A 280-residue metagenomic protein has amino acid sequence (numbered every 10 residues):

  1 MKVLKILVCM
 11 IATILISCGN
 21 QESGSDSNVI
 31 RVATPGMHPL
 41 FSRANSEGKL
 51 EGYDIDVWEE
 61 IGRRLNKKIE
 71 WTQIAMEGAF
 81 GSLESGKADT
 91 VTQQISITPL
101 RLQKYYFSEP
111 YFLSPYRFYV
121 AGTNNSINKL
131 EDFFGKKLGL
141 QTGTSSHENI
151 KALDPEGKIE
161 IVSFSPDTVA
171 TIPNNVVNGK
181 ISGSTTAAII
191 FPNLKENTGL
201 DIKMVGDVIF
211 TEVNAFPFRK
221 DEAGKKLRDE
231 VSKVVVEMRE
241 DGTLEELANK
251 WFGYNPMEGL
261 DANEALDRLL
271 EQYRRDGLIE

Functional and structural regions predicted by a protein language model:
I14-S17: C-terminal motif of bacterial Sec signal peptides marking the signal peptidase cleavage site
G19-Q21: Bacterial signal peptide processing site
S23-I95, S165, M238: Extracytoplasmic small-molecule ligand-binding "clamshell" domains of the periplasmic binding protein/Venus flytrap
R31, G36-L40, L50-E60, S96 (+2 more regions): Bilobed "Venus flytrap"/periplasmic-binding protein-like clamshell domains and structurally analogous long
P35-G36, F112-V120, E196-V236, Y254-E280: Periplasmic-binding protein-like
I55-R64, N124, E131-K137, T142-S145 (+2 more regions): Extended ligand-binding regions for polar small-molecule ligands
R63-Q73, D154-P166, I181, D201-I202: A local structural motif
G78-G81, Q93-Q103, N149-D154, V177-N178 (+1 more regions): A ligand-binding cleft/hinge motif common to bilobed small-molecule-binding domains
